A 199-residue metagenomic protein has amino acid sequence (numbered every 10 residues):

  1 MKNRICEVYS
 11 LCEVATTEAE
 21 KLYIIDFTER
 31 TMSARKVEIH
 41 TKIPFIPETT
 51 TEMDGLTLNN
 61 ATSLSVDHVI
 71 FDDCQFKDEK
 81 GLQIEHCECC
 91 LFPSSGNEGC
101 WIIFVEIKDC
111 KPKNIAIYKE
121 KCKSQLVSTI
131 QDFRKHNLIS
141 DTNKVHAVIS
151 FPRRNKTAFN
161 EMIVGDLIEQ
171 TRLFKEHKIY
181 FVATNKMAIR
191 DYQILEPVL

Functional and structural regions predicted by a protein language model:
M1-L82: Basic, amphipathic N-terminal segments that precede the first structured/catalytic domain
N3-E18, H146-L199: Domain-level recognition of nuclease-like catalytic cores that cleave nucleotide substrates
R35-T49, E98, I139-N143, D166-Y180: Intrinsically disordered, low-complexity Ser/Thr/Pro/Gly-rich regulatory segments
D78-G81, C110-N114, R154-A158: Short acidic, S/G/P-rich loop/turn micro-motifs used as interaction or catalytic elements
E79-G99: Histone-fold modules and their flanking histone-like tails across chromatin and transcription assemblies
C89-L91, W101-C110: Conserved catalytic cores of phosphodiester-cleaving nucleases, focusing on short active-site segments
I107-S128: Mg2+/Mn2+-dependent nuclease catalytic core
K119-E120, Q131-E161: Nucleic-acid nuclease catalytic cores
